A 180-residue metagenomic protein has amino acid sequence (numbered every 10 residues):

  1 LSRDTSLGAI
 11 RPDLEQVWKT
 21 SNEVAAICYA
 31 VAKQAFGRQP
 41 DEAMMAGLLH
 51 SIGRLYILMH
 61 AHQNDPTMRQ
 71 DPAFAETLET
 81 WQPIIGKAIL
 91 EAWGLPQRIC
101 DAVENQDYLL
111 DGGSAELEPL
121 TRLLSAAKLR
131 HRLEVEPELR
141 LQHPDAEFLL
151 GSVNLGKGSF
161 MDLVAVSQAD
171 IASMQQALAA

Functional and structural regions predicted by a protein language model:
L1-I84, E91, G113-R122, H131: Acidic/His-rich, divalent-metal-binding segments that scaffold phosphate/diphosphate chemistry
L1-S2, Y108-D111, D170: A short structural micro-motif
A9-L14, D65-T77, D101-N105, P137-L155: Short alpha-helical "patches" and their helix-cap loops
Q34, I89-D101, G113-A180: Divalent metal-dependent phosphate-bond-processing catalytic cores, especially two-metal-ion Mg2+/Mn2+ enzymes that act
E42-A46, C100-N105: Beta-strand segments within the central parallel beta-sheet cores of soluble alpha/beta enzyme folds
